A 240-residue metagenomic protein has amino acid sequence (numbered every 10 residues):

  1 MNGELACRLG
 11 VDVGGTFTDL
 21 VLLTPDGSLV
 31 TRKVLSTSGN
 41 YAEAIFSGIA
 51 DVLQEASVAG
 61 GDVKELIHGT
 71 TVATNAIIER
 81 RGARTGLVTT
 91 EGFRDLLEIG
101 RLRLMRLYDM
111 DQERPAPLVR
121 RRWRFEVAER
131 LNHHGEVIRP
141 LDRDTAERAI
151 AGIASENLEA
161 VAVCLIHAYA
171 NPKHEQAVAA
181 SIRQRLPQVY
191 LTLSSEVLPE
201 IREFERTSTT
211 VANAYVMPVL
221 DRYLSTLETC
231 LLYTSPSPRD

Functional and structural regions predicted by a protein language model:
M1-G86, N132-H134, R139-A162, E175-S194 (+1 more regions): N-terminal glycine/serine-rich phosphate-binding loop of ATP-dependent small-molecule kinases, especially carbohydrate
D26-V30, L118-V137, E203-V211: Gly-rich Lys/Arg/Thr-decorated short loops/hinges at beta-loop-alpha junctions or inter-strand turns that position
S47, F204-L220: Glycine-rich and small/hydrophobic secondary-structure elements
G86-T90, E126-A128, C164: Short beta-strand segments
R94-E126: N-terminal structural subdomain of ketosynthase/condensing enzymes
L165-H174: Glycine-rich phosphate-binding loops at beta-strand->alpha-helix junctions
L186-T209: Conserved phosphate-binding/catalytic loops in two-lobed NTP-binding clefts
Y233-D240: Conserved small/polar residues in nucleotide/adenosyl-binding loops
